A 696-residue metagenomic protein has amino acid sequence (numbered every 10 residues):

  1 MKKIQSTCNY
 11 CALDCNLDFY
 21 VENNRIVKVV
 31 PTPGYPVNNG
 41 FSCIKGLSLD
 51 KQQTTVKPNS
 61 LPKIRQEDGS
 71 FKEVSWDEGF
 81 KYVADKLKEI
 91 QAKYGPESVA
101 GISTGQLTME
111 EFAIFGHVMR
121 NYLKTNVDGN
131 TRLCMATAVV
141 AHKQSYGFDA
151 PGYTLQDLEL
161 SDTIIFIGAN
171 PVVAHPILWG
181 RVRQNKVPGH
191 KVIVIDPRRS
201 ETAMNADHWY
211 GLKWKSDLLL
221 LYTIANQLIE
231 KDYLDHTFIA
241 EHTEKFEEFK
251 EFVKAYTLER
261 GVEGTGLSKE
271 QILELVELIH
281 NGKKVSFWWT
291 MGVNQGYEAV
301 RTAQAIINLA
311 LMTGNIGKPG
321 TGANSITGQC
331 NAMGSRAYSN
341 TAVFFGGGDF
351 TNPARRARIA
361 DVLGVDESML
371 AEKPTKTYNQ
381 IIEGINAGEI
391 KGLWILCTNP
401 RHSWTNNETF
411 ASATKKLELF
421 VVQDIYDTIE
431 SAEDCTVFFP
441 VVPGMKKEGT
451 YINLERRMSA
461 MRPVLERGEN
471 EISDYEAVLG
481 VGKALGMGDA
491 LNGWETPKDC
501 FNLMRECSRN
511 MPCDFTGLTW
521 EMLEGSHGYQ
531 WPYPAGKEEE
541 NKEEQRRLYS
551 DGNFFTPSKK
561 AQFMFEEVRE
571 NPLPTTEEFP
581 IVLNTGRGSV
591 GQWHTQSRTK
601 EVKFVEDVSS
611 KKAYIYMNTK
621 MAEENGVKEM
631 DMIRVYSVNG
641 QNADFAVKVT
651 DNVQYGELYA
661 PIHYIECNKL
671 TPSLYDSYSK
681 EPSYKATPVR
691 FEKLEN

Functional and structural regions predicted by a protein language model:
M1-K231, H242, F249, A255-L258 (+7 more regions): N-terminal export/assembly segments and adjacent metallocofactor-ligating motifs of anaerobic energy-metabolism
V27, D235-H236, I272, S286-F287 (+10 more regions): Acidic/polar loop patches that form or flank catalytic/metal-binding clefts of enzymes that bind anionic ligands
G69-K72, K231-K269, G346-L370, L465-K542 (+2 more regions): N-terminal leader/propeptide and maturation segments of large enzyme subunits in energy/redox metabolism and hydrolases
A100-T108, G264-L267, T290-Y297, Q329 (+1 more regions): Conserved short loop/turn motifs at secondary-structure junctions
A113-R183, P188-V194, T202, L218-Y222 (+4 more regions): Extended redox/cofactor-interaction regions of prokaryotic respiratory oxidoreductases
I164, N205-A206, Y256-E259, W288-V293 (+1 more regions): Flexible glycine/proline-enriched surface loops and loop-helix/loop-strand junctions
M204-L212, P440, K446, R457-G468: Short beta-alpha connecting loops at secondary-structure transitions that line or flank enzyme active sites
D474-S526, T599-Y616, K620-N696: Long, contiguous, secondary-structure-rich segments that constitute the structural scaffold of globular domains
